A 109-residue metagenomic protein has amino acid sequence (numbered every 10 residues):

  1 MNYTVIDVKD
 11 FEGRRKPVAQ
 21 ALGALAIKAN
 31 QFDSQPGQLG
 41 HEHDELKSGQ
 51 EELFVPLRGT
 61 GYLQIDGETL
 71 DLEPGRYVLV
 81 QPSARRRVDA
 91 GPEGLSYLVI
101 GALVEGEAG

Functional and structural regions predicted by a protein language model:
M1-K28, Q35-P36, E42, A108-G109: A short, N-terminal "cap"/entry segment at the start of jelly-roll beta-barrel domains of the cupin/DSBH fold
D10, L22-A26, S48, L72 (+1 more regions): A generic fold-level signal
Q31-S34, L46-L63: Short, conserved beta-strand element in jelly-roll/cupin
H41-K47, R86: Histidine-centered active-site/metal-ligand motif
G49, G59, E68, A84 (+1 more regions): A generic "binding-loop/recognition-motif" signal
G67-P82: Short acidic-glycine-tyrosine-enriched beta hairpin
P82-E107: Ligand-binding loop in jelly-roll beta-barrel domains
